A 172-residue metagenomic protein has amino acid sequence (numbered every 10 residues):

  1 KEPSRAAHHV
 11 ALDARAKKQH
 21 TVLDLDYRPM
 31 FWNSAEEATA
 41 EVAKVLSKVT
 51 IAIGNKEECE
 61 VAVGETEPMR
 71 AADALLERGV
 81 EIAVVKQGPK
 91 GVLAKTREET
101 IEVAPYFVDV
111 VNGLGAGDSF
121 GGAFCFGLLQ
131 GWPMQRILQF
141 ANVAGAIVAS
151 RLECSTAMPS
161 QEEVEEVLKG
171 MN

Functional and structural regions predicted by a protein language model:
K1-T100, P159-N172: Ribokinase/PfkB-type carbohydrate-kinase core domain
R78, I82, Q87, A104-M171: Conserved post-catalytic alpha-helical subdomain immediately downstream of the catalytic base and nucleotide-binding
